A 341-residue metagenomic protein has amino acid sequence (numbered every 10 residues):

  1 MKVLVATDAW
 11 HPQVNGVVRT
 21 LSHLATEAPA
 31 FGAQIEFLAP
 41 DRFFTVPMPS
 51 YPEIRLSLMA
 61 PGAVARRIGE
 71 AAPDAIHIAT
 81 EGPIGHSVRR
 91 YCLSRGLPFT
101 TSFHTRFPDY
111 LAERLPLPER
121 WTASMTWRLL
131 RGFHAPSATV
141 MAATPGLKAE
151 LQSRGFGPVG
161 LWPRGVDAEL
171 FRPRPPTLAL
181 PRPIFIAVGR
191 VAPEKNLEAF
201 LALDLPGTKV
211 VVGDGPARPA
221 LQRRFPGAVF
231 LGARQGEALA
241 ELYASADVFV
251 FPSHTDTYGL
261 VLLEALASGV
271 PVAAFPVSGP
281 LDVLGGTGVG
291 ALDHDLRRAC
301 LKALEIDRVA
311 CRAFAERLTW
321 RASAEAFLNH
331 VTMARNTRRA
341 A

Functional and structural regions predicted by a protein language model:
W127-P173: Donor nucleotide-sugar binding/catalytic pocket of nucleotide-sugar-dependent glycosyltransferases
H134, E241-A246, F327: Short alpha-helical donor nucleotide-sugar binding micro-motif in glycosyltransferases
M141, T177-V210: Conserved donor-binding/catalytic core segment of Leloir-type glycosyltransferases
P219, V277-E305: Change "using UDP/GDP/dTDP sugars" to "using nucleotide sugars
P219-A238: Nucleotide-activated donor-binding/catalytic signature segment of Leloir-type glycosyltransferases, i.e., the conserved
H254: Aromatic "clamp/platform" in nucleotide-sugar-dependent glycosyltransferases that forms part of the donor/acceptor
L262, A267, P271-A274: Short hydrophobic beta-strand element within catalytic cores of glycosyltransferases and related nucleotide-activated
E305-A340: A charged, aromatic-enriched C-terminal amphipathic alpha-helix characteristic of glycosyltransferases across folds
